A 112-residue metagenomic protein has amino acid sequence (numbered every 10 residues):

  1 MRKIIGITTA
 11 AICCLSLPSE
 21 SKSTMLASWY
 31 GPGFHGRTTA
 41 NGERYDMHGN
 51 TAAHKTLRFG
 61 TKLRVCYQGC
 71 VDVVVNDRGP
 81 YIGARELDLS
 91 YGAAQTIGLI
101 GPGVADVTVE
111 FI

Functional and structural regions predicted by a protein language model:
R2-T8, I12-I112: Secreted/periplasmic proteins
